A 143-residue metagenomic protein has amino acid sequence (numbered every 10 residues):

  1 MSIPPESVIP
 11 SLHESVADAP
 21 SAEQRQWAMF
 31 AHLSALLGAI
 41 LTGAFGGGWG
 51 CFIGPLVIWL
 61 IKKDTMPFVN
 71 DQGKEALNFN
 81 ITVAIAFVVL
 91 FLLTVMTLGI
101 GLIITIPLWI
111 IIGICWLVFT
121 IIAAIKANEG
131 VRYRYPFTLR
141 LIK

Functional and structural regions predicted by a protein language model:
M1-Q24, R140-K143: Low-complexity, intrinsically disordered extramembrane tails and loops of integral membrane proteins
S15, G46, A124-N128: Intrinsically disordered, low-complexity boundary segments flanking structured domains
V16-A22, Q26, S34-G38, T65-N80: Membrane interfacial helix-start motif at the N-side
S21-Q24, G47-C51, K63, P67 (+1 more regions): Residues at secondary-structure transition points
A28-I53, N78-T120: Hydrophobic alpha-helical transmembrane segments in multi-pass membrane proteins
G54-W59: Hydrophobic transmembrane alpha-helices of multi-pass, membrane-embedded glycosylation machinery
I61-A84, I125-Y135: Amphipathic, cytosolic membrane-interfacial segments at TM-TM junctions
L117-K143: A generic hydrophobic-segment detector
